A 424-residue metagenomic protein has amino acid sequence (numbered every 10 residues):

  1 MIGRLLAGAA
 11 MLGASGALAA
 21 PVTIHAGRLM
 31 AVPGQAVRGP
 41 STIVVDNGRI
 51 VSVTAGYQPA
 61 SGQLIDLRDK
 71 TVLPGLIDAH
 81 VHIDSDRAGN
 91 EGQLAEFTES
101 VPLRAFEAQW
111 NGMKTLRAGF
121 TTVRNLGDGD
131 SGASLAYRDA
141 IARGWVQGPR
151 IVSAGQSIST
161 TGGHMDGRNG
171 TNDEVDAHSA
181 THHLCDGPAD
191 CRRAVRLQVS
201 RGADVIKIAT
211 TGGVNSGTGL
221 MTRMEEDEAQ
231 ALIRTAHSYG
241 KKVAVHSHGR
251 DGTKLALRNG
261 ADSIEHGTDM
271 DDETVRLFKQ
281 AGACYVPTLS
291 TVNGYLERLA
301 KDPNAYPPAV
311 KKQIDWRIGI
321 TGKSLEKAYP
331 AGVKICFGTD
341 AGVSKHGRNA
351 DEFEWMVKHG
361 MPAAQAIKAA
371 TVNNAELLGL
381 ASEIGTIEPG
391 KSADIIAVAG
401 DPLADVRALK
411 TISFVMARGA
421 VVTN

Functional and structural regions predicted by a protein language model:
M1-L18: Gram-negative bacterial Sec-dependent N-terminal signal peptides
L29, P33-L73, A95: Histidine-rich, glycine-flanked metal-binding segment
T71-D139, R143-W145, T161-H164, D227 (+1 more regions): Metal-associated gating/positioning segment near the N- to mid-region
I83-R104, T161-A180, N215-E225, G282-I318: Active-site gating loops and adjacent loop-to-helix segments of metal-dependent hydrolytic enzymes
R87-N90, S134, G163-H164, G217 (+6 more regions): Histidine/acidic-residue-rich catalytic or RNA/ligand-binding cores of hydrolases and nuclease-related proteins
E96, S238-K242, Y306-A309, D315-P402: His/Asp/Glu-enriched, well-ordered alpha-helical/loop segment that forms or immediately abuts the divalent-metal
E107-S134, Q147-S157, A203-V214, K242 (+3 more regions): Divalent metal-dependent hydrolysis catalytic cores, especially in the metallo-beta-lactamase
A136, D190-Y285, K301, W316-K334: Histidine/acidic residue-rich metal-binding segments in metalloenzymes
